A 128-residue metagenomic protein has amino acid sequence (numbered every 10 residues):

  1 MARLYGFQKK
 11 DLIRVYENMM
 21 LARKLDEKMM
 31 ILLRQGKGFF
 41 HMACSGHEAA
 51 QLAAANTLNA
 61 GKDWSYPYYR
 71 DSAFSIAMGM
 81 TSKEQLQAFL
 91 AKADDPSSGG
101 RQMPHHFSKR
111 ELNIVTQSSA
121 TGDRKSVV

Functional and structural regions predicted by a protein language model:
M1-F40: Cofactor-/ligand-binding subdomain signature composed of acidic, glycine-rich, tryptophan-containing flexible loops
E27-V128: Cofactor-binding active-site loop characterized by glycine-rich and histidine/acidic residues
